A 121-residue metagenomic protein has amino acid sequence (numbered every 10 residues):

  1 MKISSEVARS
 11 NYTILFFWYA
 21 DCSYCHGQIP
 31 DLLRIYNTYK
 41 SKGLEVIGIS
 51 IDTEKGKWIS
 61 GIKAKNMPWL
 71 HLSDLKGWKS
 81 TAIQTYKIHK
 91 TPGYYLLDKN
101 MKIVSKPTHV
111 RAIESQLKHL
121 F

Functional and structural regions predicted by a protein language model:
K2-S4, V104: Generic structural signal for well-ordered beta-strand positions
S4-H26, L32, E45: Short active-site neighborhood of thiol/selenol oxidoreductases, capturing the structured segment around
A8, E54, I113-S115: Extracytoplasmic and endomembrane cell-envelope/extracellular-matrix remodeling and assembly machinery
R9-N11, S41, I88: Active-site acidic short loop of glycosyltransferases
L15, I47-I49, L72, Y95: Conserved hydrophobic packing residues within short motifs/helices of P-loop NTPase cores of ABC-family ATPases
Y19-S23, D52-E54, G77, V110: Solvent-exposed loop/turn segments at secondary-structure junctions within structured extracellular/periplasmic domains
G27-K65, W78-I83: Structural microenvironment flanking redox-active thiols in thiol-disulfide oxidoreductases
M67, D74-L120: Thiol/disulfide oxidoreductase modules built on the thioredoxin-like
